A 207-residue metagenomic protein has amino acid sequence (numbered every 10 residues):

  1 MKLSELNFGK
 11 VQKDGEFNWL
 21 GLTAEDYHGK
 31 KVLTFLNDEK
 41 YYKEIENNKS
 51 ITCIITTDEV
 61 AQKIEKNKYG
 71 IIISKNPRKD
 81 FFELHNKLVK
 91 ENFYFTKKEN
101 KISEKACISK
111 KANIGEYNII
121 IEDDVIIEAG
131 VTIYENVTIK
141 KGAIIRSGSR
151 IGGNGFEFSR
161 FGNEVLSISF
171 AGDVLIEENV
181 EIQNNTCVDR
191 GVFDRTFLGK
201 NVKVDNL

Functional and structural regions predicted by a protein language model:
M1-N100, E104-K105, G142, G148-S149 (+2 more regions): Terminal amphipathic alpha-helical/low-complexity segments used for targeting or macromolecular assembly
F35, K97-L207: Structural signal for interior beta-strand "rungs" in well-ordered beta-sheet cores of soluble enzyme domains
